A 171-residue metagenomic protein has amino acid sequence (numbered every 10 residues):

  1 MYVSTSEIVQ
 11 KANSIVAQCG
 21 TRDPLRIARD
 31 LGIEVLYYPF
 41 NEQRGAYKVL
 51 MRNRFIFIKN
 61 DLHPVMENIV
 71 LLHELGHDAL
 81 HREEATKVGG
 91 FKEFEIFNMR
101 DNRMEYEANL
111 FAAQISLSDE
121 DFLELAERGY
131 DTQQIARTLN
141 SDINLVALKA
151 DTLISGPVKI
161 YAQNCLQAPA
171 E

Functional and structural regions predicted by a protein language model:
M1-E171: Active-site hotspot residues in diverse enzymes, especially metal/ion-binding acidic/histidine motifs
